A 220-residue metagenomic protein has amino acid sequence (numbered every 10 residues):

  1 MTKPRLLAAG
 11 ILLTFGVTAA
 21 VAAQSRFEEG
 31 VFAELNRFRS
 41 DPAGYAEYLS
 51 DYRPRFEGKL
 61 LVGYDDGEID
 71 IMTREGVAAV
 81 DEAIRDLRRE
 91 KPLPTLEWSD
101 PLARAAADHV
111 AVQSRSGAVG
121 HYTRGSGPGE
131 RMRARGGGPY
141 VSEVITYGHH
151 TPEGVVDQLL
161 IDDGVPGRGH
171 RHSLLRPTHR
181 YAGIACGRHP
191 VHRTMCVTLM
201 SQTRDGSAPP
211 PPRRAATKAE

Functional and structural regions predicted by a protein language model:
M1-I11: Bacterial N-terminal signal peptides that target proteins for export
P4, E29, A219-E220: Intrinsic disorder/low-complexity segments enriched in polar/small residues
L12-A22: Hydrophobic h-region of N-terminal signal peptides that target proteins for export in Gram-negative bacteria
A23, G187, P209-P212: Iron-associated oxidoreductase/ferritin-like identity signal
A23-R135, R171, P177: Short, well-ordered surface patches within globular domains
W98-D205: A well-ordered secondary-structure block
S207-E220: Compositionally biased, proline/threonine/alanine/serine-rich low-complexity intrinsically disordered stretches
